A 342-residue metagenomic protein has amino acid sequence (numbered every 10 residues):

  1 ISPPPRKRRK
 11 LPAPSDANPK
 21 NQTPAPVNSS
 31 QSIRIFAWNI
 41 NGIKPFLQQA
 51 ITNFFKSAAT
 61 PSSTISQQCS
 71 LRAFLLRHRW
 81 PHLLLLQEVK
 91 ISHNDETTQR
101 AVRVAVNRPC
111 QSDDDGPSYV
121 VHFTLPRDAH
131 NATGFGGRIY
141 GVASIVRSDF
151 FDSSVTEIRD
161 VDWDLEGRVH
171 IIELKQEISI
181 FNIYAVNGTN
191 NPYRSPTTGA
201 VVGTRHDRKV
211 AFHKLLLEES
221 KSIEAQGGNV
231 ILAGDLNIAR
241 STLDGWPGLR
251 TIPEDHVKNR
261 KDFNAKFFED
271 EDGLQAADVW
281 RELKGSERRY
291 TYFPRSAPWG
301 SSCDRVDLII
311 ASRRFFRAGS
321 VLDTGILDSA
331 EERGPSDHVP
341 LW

Functional and structural regions predicted by a protein language model:
I1-Y140: N-terminal, active-site-proximal structural segment of metallo-dependent hydrolase catalytic domains
S2-P19, H82, E157, S241-W342: Metal-dependent phosphoester-hydrolase catalytic domains
P26-I35, F150-D152, E166-R194, T198: Beta-strand-turn-beta hairpins that frame and shape the catalytic cleft of phosphate-ester-processing enzymes
I35-I40, R72-E96, I172, I180 (+4 more regions): Active-site beta-strand/loop signature of hydrolases that rely on acidic residues for catalysis
K44-F46, S92-E96, N131, G188-P192 (+3 more regions): Short catalytic/ligand-binding loop motif for oxyanion handling, primarily in non-cytosolic enzymes, centered on
S66-C69, P117-H130, S153-H170, V210-K214: Short acidic (Asp/Glu) patches
R147-S148, I171-Q176, S312-R313, S336: Active-site beta-strand termini and strand-to-loop segments that position acidic
I158-D162, A185-S220, T251: Surface-exposed cleft-lining segments at the edges of enzyme active sites
